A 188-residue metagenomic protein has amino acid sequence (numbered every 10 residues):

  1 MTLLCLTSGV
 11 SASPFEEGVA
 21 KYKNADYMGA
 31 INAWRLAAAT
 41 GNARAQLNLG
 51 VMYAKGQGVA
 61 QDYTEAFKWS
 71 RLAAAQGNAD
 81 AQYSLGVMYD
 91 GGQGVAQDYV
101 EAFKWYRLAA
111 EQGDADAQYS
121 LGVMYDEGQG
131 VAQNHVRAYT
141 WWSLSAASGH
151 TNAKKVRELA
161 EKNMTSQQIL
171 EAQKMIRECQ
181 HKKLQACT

Functional and structural regions predicted by a protein language model:
T7-G9: N-terminal signal peptide c-region/cleavage motif recognized by signal peptidases
A12, R44, D80, D116 (+2 more regions): Start-of-helix register in tetratricopeptide repeats
P14-K21, A33, A37, Q46-K55 (+3 more regions): Hydrophobic face of amphipathic alpha-helices that form TPR/SEL1-like repeat modules and related alpha-solenoid
E17, T151-T188: Terminal, low-structured helical/coil segments at or just beyond the last alpha-helical repeat
V19-K21, G41, Y53-V59, G77 (+7 more regions): Glycine-centered coil turns and helix-coil junctions that link the paired helices within alpha-helical repeat units
R35-A37, L72-A73, L108-A109, L144-S145: Canonical positions in the second alpha-helix
